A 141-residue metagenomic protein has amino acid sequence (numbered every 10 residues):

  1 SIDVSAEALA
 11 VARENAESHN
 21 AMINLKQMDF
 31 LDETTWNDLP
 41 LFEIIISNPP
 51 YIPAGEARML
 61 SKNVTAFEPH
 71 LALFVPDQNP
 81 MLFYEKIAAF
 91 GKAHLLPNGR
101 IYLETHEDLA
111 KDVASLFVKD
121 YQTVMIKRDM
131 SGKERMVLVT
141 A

Functional and structural regions predicted by a protein language model:
S1-A57: Conserved SAM/SAH cofactor-binding pocket of Class I
A12, N48, V64, I87 (+1 more regions): Residue-level signal for inorganic ion chemistry
N24-K26, L71, M125: Structural signal for short hydrophobic segments within the conserved structured cores of catalytic domains across
N48, F67, E104: Alpha/beta-hydrolase-fold catalytic nucleophile elbow
Y51-L82: Mobile active-site "lid"/loop adjacent to the S-adenosyl-L-methionine
D77-V139: Conserved Class I SAM-dependent methyltransferase catalytic core
